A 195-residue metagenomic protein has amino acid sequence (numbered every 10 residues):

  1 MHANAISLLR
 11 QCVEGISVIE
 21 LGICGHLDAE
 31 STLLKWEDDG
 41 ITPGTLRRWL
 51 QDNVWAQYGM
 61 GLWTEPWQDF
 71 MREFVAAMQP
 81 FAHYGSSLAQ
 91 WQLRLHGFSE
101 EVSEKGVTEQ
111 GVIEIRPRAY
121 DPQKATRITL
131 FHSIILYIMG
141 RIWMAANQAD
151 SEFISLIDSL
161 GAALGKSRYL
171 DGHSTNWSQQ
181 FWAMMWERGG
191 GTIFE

Functional and structural regions predicted by a protein language model:
M1-A3, S7-L9, V18-I19, L27-E195: A cross-kingdom marker of C-terminal helix-rich interaction/assembly modules
E14, V18-G22: Extracellular-facing segments of soluble proteins and assemblies that are Gly/Ser/Thr-biased and enriched in aromatics
